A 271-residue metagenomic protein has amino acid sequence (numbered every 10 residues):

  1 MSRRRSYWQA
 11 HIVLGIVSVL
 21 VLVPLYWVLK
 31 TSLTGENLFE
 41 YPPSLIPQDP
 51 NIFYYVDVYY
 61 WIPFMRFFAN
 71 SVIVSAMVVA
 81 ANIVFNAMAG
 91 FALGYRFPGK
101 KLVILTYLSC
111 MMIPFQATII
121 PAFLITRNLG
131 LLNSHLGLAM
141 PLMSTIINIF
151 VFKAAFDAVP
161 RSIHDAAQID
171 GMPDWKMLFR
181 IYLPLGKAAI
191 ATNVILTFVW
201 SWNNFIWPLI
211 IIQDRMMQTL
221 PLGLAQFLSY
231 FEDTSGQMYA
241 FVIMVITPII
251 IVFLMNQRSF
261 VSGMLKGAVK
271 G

Functional and structural regions predicted by a protein language model:
S2-G271: A structural signal for multi-pass alpha-helical bundles of membrane permease subunits that mediate small-molecule
